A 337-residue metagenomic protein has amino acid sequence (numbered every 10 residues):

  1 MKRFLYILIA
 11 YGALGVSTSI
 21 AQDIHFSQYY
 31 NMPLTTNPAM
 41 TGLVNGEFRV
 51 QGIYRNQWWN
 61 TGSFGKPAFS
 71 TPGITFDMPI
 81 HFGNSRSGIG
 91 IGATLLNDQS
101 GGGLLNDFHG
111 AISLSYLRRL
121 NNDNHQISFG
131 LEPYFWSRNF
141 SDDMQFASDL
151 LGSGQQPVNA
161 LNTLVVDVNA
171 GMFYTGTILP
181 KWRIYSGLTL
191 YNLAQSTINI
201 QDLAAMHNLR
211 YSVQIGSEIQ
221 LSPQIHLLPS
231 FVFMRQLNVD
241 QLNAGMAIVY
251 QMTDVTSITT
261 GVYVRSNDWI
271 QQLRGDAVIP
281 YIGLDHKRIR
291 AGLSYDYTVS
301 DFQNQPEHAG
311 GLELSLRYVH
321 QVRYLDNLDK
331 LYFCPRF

Functional and structural regions predicted by a protein language model:
M1-F4, N122: Positively charged n-region of N-terminal signal peptides that target proteins for export
R3-Y6, D23-H25: Short, basic/polar N-terminal leader/transit segment immediately after the initiator methionine
Y6-G15: Bacterial N-terminal signal peptides
V16-A21: Sec/Tat signal peptide C-region and signal peptidase I cleavage site
Q22-F337: Subset of outer-membrane beta-barrel
